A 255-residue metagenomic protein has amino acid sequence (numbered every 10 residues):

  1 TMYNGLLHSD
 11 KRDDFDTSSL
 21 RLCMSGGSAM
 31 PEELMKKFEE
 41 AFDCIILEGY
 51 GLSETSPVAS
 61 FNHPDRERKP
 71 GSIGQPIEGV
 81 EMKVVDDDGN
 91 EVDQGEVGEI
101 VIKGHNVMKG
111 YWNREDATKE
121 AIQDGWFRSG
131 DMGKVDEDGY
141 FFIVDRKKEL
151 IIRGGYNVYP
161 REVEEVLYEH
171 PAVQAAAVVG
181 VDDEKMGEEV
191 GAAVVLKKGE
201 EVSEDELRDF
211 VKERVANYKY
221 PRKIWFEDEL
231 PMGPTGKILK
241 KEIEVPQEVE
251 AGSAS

Functional and structural regions predicted by a protein language model:
T1-Y3, M30, V107: Alpha-helix capping/helix-boundary segments
L7-R68, E81, E91: Gly/Ser/Thr-rich phosphate-binding loop
S9, G104, K109-G110, E120 (+4 more regions): AMP-binding/adenylate-forming catalytic core of the ANL superfamily
G27, G51, G74, G89 (+2 more regions): Active-site glycine-centered loops adjacent to acidic/histidine catalytic or metal-binding residues that shape
L47-E54, G74-P76, V179-V181, W225: Beta-strand->loop->alpha-helix junctions that form or flank phosphate-binding loops in nucleotide-handling enzymes
Q75-G79, N90-A121, V158: Conserved ATP/PPi-binding loop(s) of AMP-dependent carboxylate-activating enzymes
E81, D86-N90, V97, A117 (+4 more regions): Residue-level recognition of short loop/turn positions
P246-S255: Acidic/polar alpha-helix N-cap and adjacent early helical turns within long charge-rich amphipathic helices/linkers
